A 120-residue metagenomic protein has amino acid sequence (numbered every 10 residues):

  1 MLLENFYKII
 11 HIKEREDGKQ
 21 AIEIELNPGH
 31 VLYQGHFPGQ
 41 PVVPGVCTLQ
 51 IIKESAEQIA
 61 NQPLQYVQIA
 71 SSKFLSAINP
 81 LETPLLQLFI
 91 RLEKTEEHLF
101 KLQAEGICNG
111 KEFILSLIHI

Functional and structural regions predicted by a protein language model:
L2-K13, N79, T83-L88, T95 (+1 more regions): Terminal leader/tail segments of proteins
L2-V43: Catalytic strand-loop segment that frames the active site of acyl-thioester-processing enzymes
K19-Q20, L99-L102: Hydrophobic residues embedded in beta-strands of well-ordered beta-sheets
K53-R91, L99: Hydrophobic beta-strand-centered segment that forms part of the acyl-chain substrate-binding groove
E105-C108: Short, exposed beta-strand-loop hairpins at the edges of beta-sheets in extracellular/periplasmic proteins
F113-L115: Local beta-strand/beta-hairpin segments that build beta-sheet-rich folds
I118-I120: Conserved small/polar residues in nucleotide/adenosyl-binding loops
